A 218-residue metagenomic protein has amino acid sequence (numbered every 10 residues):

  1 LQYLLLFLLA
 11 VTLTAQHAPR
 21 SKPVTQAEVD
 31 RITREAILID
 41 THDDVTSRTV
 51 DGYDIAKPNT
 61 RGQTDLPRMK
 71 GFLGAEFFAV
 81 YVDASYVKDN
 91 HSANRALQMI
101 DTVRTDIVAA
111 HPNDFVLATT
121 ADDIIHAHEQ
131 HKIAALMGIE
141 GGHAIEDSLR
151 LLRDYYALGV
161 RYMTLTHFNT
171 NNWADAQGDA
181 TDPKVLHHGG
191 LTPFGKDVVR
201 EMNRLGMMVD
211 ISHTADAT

Functional and structural regions predicted by a protein language model:
Q2-T12: Bacterial N-terminal signal peptides
T14-A15, L66, T214-T218: Short, intrinsically disordered, charge-balanced linker/junction segments flanking boundaries in proteins
Q16-L186: N-terminal hydrophobic targeting/anchoring segments and the immediately downstream early-domain regions of hydrolases
D147-A157, D179-T218: Histidine/acidic residue-rich metal-binding segments in metalloenzymes
